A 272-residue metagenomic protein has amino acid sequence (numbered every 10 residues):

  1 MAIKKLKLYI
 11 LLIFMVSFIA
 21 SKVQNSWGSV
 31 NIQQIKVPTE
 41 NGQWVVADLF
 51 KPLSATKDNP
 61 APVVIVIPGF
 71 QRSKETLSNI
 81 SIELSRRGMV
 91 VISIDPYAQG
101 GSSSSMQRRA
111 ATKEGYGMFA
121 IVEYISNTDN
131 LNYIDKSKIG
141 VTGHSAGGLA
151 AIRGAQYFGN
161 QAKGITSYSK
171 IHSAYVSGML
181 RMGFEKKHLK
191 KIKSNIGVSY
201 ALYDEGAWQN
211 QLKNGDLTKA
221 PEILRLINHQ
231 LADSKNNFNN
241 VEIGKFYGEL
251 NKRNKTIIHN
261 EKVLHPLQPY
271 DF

Functional and structural regions predicted by a protein language model:
A2-P38, V46-F50: An N-terminal hydrophobic leader/cap segment in hydrolases
I32-D271: Soluble extramembrane regions of membrane proteins in the secretory/endomembrane system
